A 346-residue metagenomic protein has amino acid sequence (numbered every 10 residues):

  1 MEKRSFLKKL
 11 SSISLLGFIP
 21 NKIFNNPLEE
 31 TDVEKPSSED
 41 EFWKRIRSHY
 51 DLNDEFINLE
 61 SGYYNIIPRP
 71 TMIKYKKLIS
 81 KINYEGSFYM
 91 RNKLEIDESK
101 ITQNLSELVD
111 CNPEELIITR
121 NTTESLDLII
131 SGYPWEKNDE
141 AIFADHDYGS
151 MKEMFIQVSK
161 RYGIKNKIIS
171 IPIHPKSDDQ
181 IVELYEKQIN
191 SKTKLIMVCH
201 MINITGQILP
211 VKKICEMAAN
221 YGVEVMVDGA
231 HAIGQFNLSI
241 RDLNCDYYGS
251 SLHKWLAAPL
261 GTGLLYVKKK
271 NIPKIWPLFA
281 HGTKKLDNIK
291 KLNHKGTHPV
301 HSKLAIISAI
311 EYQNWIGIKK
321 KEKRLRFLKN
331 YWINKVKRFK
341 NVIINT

Functional and structural regions predicted by a protein language model:
S5-T346: Pyridoxal 5′-phosphate
